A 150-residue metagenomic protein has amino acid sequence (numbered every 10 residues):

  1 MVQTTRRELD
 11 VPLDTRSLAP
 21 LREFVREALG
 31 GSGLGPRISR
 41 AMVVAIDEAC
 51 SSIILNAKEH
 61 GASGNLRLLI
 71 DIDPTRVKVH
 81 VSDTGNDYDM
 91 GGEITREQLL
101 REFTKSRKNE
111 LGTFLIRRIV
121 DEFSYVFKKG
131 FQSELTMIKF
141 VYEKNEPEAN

Functional and structural regions predicted by a protein language model:
T4-R37: Helix-loop-beta hinge of the Bergerat
V25-D47, S51, K105-R107: Conserved short strand/loop->alpha-helix "switch" segment adjacent to the catalytic nucleotide/phosphoryl-transfer site
G64-D71: A conserved short beta-strand within the histidine kinase catalytic ATPase domain
I72-V79: Short beta-strand-loop-beta element adjacent to the nucleotide/active-site pocket used for signaling
V79-N109, E148: Glycine-rich/acidic phosphate-handling loop/turn and adjacent ATP-lid/helix of nucleotide-binding kinase/ATPase domains
D87, K129-T136, Y142-E143: Glycine-rich nucleotide-binding loop
T104-V120: Glycine-rich phosphate-binding loop
D121-F127: Glycine-rich ATP-binding loops of the HATPase_c
